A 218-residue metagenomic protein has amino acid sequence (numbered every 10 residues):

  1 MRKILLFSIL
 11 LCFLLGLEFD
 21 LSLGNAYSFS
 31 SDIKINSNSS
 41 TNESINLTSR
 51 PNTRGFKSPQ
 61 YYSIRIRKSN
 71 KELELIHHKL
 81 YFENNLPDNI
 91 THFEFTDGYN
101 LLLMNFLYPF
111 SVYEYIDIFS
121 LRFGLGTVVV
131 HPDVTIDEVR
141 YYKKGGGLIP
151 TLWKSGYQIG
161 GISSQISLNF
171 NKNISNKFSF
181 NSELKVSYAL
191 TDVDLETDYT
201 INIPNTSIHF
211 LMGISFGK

Functional and structural regions predicted by a protein language model:
K3-F13: Sec-dependent N-terminal signal peptides
L15-F19, S69-K71, Y115-L121, N176-S182 (+1 more regions): Outer-envelope beta-barrel architecture signal
L15-S69, S215-G217: Short glycine/proline- and aromatic-enriched beta-strand/turn motifs that initiate or cap beta-hairpins
S31-N52, H78-D97, V130-Q158, D192-I203: Flexible, solvent-exposed loop segments that connect beta-strands
K34, R50-N52, N173-K218: Predominantly the C-terminal beta-signal and adjacent terminal strand-loop region of outer-membrane beta-barrel
S58-Y62, T96-L102, Q158-S164, N202-I208: Residues that define the transmembrane beta-barrel architecture of outer-membrane proteins
R65-G146, I162, G213-G217: Gram-negative (and chloroplast) outer-membrane scaffold detector with strong preference for beta-barrel transmembrane
T151-N171: Acidic, glycine-rich flexible loop segments
